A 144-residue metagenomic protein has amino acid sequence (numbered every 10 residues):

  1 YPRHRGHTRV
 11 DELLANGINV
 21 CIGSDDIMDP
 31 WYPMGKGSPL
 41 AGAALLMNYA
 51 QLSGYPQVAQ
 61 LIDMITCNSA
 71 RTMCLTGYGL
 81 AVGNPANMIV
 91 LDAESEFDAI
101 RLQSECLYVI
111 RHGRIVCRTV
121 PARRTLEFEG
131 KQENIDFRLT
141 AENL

Functional and structural regions predicted by a protein language model:
Y1: Ligand/cofactor pocket segment of small-molecule handling proteins
H4-L91: His/Asp/Glu-enriched, well-ordered alpha-helical/loop segment that forms or immediately abuts the divalent-metal
A59-L144: Active-site microenvironment of metallo-dependent hydrolases
